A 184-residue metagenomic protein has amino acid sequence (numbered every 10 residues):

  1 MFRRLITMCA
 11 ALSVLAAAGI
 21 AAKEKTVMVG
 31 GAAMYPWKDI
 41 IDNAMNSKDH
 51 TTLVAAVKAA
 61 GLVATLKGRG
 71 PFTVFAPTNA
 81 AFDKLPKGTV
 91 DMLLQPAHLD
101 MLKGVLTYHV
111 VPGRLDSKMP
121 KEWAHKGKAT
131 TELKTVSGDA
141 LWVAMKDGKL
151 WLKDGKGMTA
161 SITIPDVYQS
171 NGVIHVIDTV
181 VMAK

Functional and structural regions predicted by a protein language model:
M1-C9: Bacterial N-terminal signal peptides that target proteins for export
F2, G19-I20: Cys/His-coordinated Zn2+-binding motifs and related Cys/His-dense segments, i.e., zinc fingers/knuckles in modular
C9-A16: Bacterial N-terminal signal peptides
I20-K184: Mature, structured domains of secreted/extracytosolic soluble proteins
